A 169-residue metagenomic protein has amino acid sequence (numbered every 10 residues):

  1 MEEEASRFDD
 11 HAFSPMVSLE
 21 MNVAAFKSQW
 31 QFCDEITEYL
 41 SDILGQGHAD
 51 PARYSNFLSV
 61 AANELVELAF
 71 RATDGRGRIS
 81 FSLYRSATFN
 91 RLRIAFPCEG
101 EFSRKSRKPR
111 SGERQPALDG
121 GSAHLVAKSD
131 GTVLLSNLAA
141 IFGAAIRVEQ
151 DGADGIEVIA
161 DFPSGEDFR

Functional and structural regions predicted by a protein language model:
M1-S14: Short, low-complexity N-terminal regulatory "tails/caps" that precede and couple sensory modules
L19-T37: STAS-typified acidic loop motif
E38-V66, G120-A123, A127-K128: Conserved short strand/loop->alpha-helix "switch" segment adjacent to the catalytic nucleotide/phosphoryl-transfer site
D50-L83, S136-I141: Conserved ATP-binding N-box helix of the HATPase_c
T88-G131, P163-R169: Glycine-rich/acidic phosphate-handling loop/turn and adjacent ATP-lid/helix of nucleotide-binding kinase/ATPase domains
H124-G143, G155: Catalytic "initiation/cleavage/transfer" segments centered on a nucleophilic residue and adjacent nucleic-acid-engaging
G143-Q150: Glycine-rich ATP-binding loops of the HATPase_c
G152-I159, E166-D167: Glycine-rich nucleotide-binding loop
